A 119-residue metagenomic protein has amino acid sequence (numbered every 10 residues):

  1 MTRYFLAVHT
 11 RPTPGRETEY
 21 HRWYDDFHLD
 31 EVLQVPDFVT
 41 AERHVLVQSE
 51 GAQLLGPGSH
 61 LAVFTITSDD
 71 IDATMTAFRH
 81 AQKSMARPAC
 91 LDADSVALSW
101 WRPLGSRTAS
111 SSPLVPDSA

Functional and structural regions predicted by a protein language model:
M1-A119: Macromolecular interaction modules
